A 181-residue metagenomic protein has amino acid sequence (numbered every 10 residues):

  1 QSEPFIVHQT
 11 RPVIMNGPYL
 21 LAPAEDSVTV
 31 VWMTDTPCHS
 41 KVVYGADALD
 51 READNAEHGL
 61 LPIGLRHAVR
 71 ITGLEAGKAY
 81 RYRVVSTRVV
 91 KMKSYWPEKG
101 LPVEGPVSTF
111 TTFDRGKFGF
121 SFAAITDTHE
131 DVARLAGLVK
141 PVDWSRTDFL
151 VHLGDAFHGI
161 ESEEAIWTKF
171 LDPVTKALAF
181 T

Functional and structural regions predicted by a protein language model:
Q1-K117: Short, surface-exposed linear motifs at loops/turns and structural transition points
M92-S94, E98, R115-T181: Active-site neighborhood of divalent metal-dependent phosphoester/pyrophosphate hydrolases
